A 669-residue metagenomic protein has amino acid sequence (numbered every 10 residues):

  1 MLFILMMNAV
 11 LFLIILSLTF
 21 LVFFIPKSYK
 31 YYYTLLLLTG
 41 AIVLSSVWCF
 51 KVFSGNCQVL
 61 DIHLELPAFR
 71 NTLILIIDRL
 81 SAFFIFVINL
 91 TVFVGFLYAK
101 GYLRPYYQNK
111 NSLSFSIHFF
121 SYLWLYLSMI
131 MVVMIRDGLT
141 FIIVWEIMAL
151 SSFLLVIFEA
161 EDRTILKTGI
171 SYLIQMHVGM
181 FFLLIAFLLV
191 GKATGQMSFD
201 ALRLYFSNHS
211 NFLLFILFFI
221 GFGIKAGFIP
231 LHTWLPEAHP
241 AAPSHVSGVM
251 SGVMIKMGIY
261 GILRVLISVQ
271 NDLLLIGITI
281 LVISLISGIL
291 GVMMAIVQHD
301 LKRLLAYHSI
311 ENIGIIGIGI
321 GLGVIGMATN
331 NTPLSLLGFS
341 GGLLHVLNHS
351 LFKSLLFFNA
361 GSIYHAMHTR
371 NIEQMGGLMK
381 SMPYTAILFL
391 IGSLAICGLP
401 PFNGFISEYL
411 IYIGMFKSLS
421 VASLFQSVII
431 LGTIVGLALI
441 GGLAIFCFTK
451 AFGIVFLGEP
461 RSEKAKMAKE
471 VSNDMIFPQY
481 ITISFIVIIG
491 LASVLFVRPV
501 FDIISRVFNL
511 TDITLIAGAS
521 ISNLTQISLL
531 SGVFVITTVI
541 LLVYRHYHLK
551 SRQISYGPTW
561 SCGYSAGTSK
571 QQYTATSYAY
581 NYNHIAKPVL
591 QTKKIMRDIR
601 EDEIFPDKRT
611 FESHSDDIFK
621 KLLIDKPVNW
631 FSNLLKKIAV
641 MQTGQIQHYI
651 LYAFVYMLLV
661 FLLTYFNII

Functional and structural regions predicted by a protein language model:
M1-M7, L18-F120, Q196-L204, D502 (+2 more regions): Transmembrane helix-loop-helix hairpins at membrane boundaries of multipass inner-membrane proteins
N8-S28, I220, A226-G227, G288: N-terminal signal-anchor/start-transfer transmembrane helix
L13-L21, L37-C49, V92-F93, F187 (+2 more regions): Hydrophobic core of alpha-helical transmembrane segments in multi-pass integral membrane proteins
L36-F50, H177-I185, F389-P401, P478-V497 (+2 more regions): Hydrophobic alpha-helical membrane-insertion segments
Q58-F69, A201-R203, L410-A422, L495-I521: Membrane-interfacial helical/loop segments at transmembrane boundaries in membrane proteins
I74-N89, N211-F222, F425-G441, I516-T538: Hydrophobic alpha-helical transmembrane segments
V94-Y107, S116, Y122-F141, S151-E470: Hydrophobic transmembrane alpha-helices and their helix-loop junctions in integral membrane proteins
F496-S531, Y544-I669: Aromatic-capped, Gly/Pro-kinked transmembrane alpha-helices
